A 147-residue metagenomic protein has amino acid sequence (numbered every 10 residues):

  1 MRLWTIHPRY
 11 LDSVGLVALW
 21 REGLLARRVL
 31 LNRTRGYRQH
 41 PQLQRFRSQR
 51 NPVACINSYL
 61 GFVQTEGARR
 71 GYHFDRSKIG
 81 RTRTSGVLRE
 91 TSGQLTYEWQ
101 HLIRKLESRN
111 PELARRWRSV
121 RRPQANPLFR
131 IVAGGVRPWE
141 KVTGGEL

Functional and structural regions predicted by a protein language model:
M1-L16, E22-L25, V29-R33, L43 (+1 more regions): Sequence termini and other peripheral, non-core segments
R35-Y37: Short conserved micro-motifs on helix faces and helix-strand junctions that flank and scaffold key functional residues
H40: Conserved, mostly hydrophobic/aromatic
